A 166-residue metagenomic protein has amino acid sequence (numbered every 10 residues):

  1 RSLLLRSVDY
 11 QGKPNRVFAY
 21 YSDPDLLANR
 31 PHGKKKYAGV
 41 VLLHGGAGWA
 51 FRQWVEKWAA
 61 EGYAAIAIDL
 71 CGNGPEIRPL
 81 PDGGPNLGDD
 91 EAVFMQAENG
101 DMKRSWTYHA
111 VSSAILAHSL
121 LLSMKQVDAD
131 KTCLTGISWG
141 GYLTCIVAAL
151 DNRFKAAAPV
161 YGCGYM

Functional and structural regions predicted by a protein language model:
R1-K35: N-terminal cap/lid segment of alpha/beta-hydrolase-fold proteins
F18-Y21, P31-G45, E56, A65: Short beta-strand element of the alpha/beta-hydrolase
P24, H44-G46, L70-N73: Beta-hairpin (beta-strand-turn-beta-strand) motif
P31-K36, P85, A92-S138: Gly/Ser-rich "nucleophile elbow"/oxyanion-hole loop immediately N-terminal to the catalytic nucleophile in hydrolases
G46-W49, S138-W139: Short beta->alpha connector loops
A50, E56-S112, M166: Cap/lid segment of the alpha/beta-hydrolase catalytic domain
E61, S112-M166: Primarily recognizes the serine-hydrolase "nucleophile elbow" in alpha/beta-hydrolase and SGNH/GDSL folds
